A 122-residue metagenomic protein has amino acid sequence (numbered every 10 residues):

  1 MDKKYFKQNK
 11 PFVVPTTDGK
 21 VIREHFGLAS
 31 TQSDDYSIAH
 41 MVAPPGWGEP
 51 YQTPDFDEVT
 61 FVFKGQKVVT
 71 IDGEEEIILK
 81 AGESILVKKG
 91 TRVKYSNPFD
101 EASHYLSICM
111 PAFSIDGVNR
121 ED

Functional and structural regions predicted by a protein language model:
M1-D35, V118-D122: A short, N-terminal "cap"/entry segment at the start of jelly-roll beta-barrel domains of the cupin/DSBH fold
E24, A39-P54: Conserved short histidine dyad/triad with adjacent acidic residue
S37, F56, K89: Exposed loop/turn and edge beta-strand positions of beta-sandwich/beta-sheet ligand-binding modules
E49-Y51, V69-T70, V87, V93-F99: Short beta-strand His + acidic residue motifs that chelate non-heme Fe in jelly-roll/DSBH and cupin folds
F56-K67: Glycine- and acidic-residue-biased ligand/ion/polar-headgroup-sensing regions
G73-K89: Short acidic-glycine-tyrosine-enriched beta hairpin
E76, K89-I115: Ligand-binding loop in jelly-roll beta-barrel domains
